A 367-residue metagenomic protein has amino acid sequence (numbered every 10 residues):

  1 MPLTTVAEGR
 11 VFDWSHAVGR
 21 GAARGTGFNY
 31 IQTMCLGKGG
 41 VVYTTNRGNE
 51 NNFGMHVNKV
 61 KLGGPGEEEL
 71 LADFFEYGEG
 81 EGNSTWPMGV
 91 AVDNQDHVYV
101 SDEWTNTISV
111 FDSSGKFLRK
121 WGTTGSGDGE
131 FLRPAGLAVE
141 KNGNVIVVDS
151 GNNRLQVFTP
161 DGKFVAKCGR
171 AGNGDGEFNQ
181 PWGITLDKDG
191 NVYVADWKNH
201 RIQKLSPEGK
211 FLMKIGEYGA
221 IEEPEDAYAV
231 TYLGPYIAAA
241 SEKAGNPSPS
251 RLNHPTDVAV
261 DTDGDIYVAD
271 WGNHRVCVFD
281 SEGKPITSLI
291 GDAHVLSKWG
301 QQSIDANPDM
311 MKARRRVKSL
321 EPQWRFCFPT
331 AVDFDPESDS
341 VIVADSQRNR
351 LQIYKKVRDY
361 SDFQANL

Functional and structural regions predicted by a protein language model:
M1-L367: Eukaryotic scaffold repeat domains enriched in small/polar residues
